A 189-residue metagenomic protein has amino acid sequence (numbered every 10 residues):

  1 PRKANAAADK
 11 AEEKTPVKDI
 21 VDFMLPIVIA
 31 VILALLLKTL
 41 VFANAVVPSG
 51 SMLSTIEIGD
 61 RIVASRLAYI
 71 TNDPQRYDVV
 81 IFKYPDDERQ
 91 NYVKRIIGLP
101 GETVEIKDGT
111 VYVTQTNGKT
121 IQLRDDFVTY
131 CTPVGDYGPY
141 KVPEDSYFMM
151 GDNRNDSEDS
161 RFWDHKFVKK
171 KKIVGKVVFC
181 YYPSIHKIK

Functional and structural regions predicted by a protein language model:
P1-V21, L40, A45-V46, S54 (+1 more regions): Soluble "head" domains of membrane/secretory-pathway proteins
M24-L40: Hydrophobic membrane-insertion alpha-helices, especially the h-region of bacterial N-terminal signal peptides
S49: A short acidic/basic microdomain associated with nuclease active sites
